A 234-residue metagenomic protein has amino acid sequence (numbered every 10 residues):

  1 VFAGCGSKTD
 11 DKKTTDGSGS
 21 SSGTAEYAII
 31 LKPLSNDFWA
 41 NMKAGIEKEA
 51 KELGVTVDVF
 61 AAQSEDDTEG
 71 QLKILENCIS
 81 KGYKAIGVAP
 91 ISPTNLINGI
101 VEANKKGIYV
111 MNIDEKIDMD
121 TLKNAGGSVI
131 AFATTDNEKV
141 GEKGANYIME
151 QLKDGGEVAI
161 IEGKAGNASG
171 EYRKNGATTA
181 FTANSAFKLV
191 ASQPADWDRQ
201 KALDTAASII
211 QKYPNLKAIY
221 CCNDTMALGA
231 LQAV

Functional and structural regions predicted by a protein language model:
C5-V234: A residue-level marker of the well-folded mature domains of exported/periplasmic proteins
